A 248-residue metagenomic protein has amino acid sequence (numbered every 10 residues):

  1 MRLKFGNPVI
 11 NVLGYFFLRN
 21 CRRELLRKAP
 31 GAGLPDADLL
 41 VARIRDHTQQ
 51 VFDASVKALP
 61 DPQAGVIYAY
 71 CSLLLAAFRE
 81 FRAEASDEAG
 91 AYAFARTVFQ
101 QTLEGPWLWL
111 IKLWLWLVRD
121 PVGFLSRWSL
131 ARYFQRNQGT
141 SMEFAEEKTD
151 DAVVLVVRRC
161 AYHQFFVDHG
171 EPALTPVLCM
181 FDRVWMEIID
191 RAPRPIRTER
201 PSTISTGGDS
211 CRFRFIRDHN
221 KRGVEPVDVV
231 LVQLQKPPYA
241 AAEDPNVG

Functional and structural regions predicted by a protein language model:
M1-F81: N-terminal, charged low-complexity regulatory/assembly segments
A69-L75, R79-T175: Amphipathic interaction/junction segments at domain boundaries or subunit interfaces
Q135-Q138, I189-I196: Short secondary-structure junctions
D151, G207-S210: A short, glycine/Asx- and small/polar-enriched loop/turn that sits immediately N-terminal to a beta-strand
Y162-F165, H219-V224: Short, charged/polar, Gly/Pro-enriched secondary-structure boundary elements
P176, D228-G248: Short, cationic low-complexity segments
E199-I204: Short, solvent-exposed loop/turn elements at beta->coil junctions and helix N-caps that rim active or binding pockets
S210-D218: C-terminal edge-of-domain segments
